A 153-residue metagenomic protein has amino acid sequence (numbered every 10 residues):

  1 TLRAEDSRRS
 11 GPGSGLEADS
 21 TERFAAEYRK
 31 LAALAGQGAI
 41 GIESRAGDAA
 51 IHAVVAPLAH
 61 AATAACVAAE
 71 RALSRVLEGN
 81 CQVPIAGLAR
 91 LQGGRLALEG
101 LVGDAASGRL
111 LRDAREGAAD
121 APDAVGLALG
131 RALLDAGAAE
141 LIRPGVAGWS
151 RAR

Functional and structural regions predicted by a protein language model:
T1-R153: Small-molecule-sensing regulatory modules
